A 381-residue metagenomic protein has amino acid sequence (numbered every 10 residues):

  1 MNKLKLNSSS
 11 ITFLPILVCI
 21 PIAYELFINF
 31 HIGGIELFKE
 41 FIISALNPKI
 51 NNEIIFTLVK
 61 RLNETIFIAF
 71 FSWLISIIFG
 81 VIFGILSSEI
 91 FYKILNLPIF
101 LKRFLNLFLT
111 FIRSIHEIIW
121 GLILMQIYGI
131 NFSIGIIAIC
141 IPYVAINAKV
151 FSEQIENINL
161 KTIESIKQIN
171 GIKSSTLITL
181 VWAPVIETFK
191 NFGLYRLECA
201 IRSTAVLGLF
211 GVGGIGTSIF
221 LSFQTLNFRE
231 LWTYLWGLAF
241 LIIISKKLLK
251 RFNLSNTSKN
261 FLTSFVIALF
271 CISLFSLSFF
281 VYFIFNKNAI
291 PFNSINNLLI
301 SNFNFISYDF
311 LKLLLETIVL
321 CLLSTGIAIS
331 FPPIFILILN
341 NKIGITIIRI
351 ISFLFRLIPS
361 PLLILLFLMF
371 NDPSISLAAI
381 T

Functional and structural regions predicted by a protein language model:
M1-L74, I78, I82, L86 (+5 more regions): N-terminal, non-cleaved signal-anchor transmembrane helix
I55, V59, N63, L97-F104 (+10 more regions): Alpha-helical membrane-protein architecture signal
K60-I68, R113-V144, D309-C321, R356-T381: Loop-to-helix entry region at the N-terminal start of transmembrane alpha-helices in multi-pass membrane transporters
R61, T65-W73, F108, I112-I118 (+9 more regions): Loop-to-transmembrane-helix entry motif
L74, I78, I82, L86 (+15 more regions): Residues within alpha-helical transmembrane segments of multi-pass membrane proteins, especially transporters, ion
F83-G121, Q154, I334-F367: Cytoplasmic-entry segments and transmembrane alpha-helices of multi-pass inner-membrane transporters
I130-R196, S203, D372-T381: Membrane-cytosol interface at the C-terminal ends of specific transmembrane alpha-helices in multi-pass membrane
I215-R251: Hydrophobic alpha-helical transmembrane segments of polytopic membrane proteins
